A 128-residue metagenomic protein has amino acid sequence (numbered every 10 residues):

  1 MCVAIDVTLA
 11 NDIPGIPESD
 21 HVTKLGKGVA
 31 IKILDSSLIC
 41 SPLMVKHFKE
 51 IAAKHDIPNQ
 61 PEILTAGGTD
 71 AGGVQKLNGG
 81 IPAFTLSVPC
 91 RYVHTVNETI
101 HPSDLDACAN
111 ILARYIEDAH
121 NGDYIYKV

Functional and structural regions predicted by a protein language model:
M1-I13: A glycine-rich helix N-cap at a beta->alpha junction
I13-P14, E18-S19: A structural signal for small-residue-enriched, beta-sheet-centric alpha/beta enzyme cores and oligomeric scaffold folds
T23-L105, A109, E117-K127: Active-site-adjacent substrate-binding region of metalloamidase/peptidase-like peptide-processing proteins
